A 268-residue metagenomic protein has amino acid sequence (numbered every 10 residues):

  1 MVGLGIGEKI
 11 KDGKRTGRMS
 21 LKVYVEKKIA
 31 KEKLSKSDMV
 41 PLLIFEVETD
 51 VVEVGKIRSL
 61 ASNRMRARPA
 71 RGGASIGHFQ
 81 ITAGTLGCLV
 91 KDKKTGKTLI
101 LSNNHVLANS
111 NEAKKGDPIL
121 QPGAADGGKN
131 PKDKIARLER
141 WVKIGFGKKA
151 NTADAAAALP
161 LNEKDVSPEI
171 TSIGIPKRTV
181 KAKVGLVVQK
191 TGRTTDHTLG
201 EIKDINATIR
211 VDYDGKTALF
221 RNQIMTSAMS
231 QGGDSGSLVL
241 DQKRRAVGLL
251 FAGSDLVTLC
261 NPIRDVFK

Functional and structural regions predicted by a protein language model:
V2-V90, T98, I135: Noncatalytic regulatory segments and standalone regulatory/sensor domains
A61-R221, S227, L240-K243, V247 (+2 more regions): Serine endopeptidase catalytic core focused on the charge-relay Asp
Q231-D234: Short, small/polar residue-rich loop motifs at catalytic or cofactor-binding pockets
